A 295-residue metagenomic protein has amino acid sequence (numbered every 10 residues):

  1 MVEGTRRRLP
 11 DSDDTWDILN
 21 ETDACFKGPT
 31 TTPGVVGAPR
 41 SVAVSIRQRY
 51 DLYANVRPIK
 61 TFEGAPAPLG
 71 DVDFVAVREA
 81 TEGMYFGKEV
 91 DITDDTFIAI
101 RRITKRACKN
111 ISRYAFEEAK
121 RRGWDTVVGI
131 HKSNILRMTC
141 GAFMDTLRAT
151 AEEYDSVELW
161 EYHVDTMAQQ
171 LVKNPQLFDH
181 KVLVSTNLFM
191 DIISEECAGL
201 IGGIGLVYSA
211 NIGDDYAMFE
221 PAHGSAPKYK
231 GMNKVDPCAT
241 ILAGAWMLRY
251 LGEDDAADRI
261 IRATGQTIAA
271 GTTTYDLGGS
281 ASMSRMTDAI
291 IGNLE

Functional and structural regions predicted by a protein language model:
V2-W16, E21, M144-H180: N-terminal small/polar loop signature for handling phosphorylated ligands or for N-terminal nucleophile
T5-I98, L188: N-terminal glycine-rich phosphate/adenylate-binding segment common to multiple enzyme folds
D13, Q170-T272: Glycine-rich phosphate/nucleotide-binding loop
T61-K88, R102, R106-A107, G224-A257: Short, glycine-/small-residue-rich phosphate/pyrophosphate-handling segment
T93-T166, D179: Glycine-rich phosphate/diphosphate-binding loop of Rossmann-like nucleotide-binding domains
R122-H131, Y154-Y162, E253-I261, A269-S280: Flexible, glycine/charged-enriched surface loops at secondary-structure junctions
L277-E295: Short, amphipathic C-terminal "tail helix"
